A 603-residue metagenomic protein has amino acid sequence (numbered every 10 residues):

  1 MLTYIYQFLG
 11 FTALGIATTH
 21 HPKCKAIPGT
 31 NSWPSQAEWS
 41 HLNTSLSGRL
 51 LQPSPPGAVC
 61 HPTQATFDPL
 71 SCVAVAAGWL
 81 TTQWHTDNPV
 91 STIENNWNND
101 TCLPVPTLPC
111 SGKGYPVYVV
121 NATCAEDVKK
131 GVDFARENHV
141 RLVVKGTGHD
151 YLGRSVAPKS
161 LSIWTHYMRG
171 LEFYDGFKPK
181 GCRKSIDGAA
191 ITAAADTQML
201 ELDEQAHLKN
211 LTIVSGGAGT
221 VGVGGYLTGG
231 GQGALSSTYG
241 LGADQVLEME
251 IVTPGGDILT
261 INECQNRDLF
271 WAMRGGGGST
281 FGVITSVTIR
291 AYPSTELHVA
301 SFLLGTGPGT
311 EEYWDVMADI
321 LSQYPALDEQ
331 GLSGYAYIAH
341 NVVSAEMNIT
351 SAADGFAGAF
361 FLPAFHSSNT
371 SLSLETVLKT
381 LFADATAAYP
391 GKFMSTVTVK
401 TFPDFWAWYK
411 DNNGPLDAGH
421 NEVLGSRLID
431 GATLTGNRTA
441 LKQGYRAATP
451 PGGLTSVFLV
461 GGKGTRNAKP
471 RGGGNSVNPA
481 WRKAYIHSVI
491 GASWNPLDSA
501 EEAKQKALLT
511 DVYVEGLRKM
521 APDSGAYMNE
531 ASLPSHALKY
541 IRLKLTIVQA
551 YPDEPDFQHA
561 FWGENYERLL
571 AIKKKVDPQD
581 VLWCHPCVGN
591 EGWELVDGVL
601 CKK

Functional and structural regions predicted by a protein language model:
M1-G10: Classical eukaryotic N-terminal signal peptides for Sec-dependent ER targeting/secretion, especially the positively
L2, I16-K603: Soluble FAD-dependent oxygen oxidases
T12-L14: N-terminal signal peptide c-region/cleavage motif recognized by signal peptidases
